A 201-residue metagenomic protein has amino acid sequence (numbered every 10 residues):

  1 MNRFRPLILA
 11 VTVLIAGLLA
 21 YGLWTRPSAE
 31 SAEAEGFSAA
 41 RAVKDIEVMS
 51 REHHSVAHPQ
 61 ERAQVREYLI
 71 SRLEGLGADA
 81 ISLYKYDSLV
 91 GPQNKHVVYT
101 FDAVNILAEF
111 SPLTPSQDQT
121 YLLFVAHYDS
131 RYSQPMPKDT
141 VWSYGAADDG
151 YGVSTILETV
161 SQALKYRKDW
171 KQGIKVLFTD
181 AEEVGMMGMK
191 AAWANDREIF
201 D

Functional and structural regions predicted by a protein language model:
R5-Y21: Hydrophobic membrane-insertion alpha-helices, especially the h-region of bacterial N-terminal signal peptides
A29-F37, S50-A63, I70, P92-V97 (+2 more regions): Second-shell loop/turn segments in exported
A40, K44-E47, A63, E67-S71 (+2 more regions): Solvent-exposed, polar/charged alpha-helical surfaces in well-ordered, non-transmembrane soluble domains, broadly
E47, H53-L113: A non-catalytic alpha/beta surface segment that caps or lines the substrate-entry region of metallo-dependent hydrolase
V48, N105-E109, Y121-H127, K175-F178: Soluble periplasmic/extracytoplasmic beta-strand elements of cell-envelope proteins
S55-A57, D87-L89, T114-P115, Y128-Y132 (+1 more regions): Solvent-exposed loop/turn segments at secondary-structure junctions within structured extracellular/periplasmic domains
D102, T140-D201: Acidic/histidine-rich catalytic neighborhood of metal-dependent amide-processing enzymes
L113-Y121: Proline/glycine-enriched tight loop/beta-turn segments at coil->beta junctions that connect or precede beta-strands
